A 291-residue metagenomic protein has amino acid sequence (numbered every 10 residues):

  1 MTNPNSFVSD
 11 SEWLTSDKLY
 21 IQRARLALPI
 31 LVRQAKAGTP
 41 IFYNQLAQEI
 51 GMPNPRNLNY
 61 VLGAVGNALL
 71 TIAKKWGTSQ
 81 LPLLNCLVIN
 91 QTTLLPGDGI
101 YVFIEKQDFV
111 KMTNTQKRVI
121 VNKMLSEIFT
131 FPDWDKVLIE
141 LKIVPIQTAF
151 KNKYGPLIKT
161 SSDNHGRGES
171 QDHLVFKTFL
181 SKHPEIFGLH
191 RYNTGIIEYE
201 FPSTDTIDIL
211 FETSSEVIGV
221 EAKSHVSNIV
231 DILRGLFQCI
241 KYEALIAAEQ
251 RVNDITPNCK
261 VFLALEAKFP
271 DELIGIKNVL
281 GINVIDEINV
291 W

Functional and structural regions predicted by a protein language model:
N5, S9-P29, Q34-A35, T39-A149: Nucleic acid-binding interface residues in structured DNA/RNA-binding domains, emphasizing the DNA-engaging scaffolds
A64-A73, L180-S181, F237-A247: Short, well-ordered amphipathic alpha-helices
T71-T78, E185-R191, I246-I255: Alpha-helix termini
I143-Q171: Interdomain/boundary linker segments immediately adjacent to catalytic/signaling cores
G168, I186-E216: Active-site metal-binding core of divalent-cation-utilizing nuclease and nuclease-like domains
L180, I209-F211, S215-V226, Y242: Conserved catalytic cores of phosphodiester-cleaving nucleases, focusing on short active-site segments
S224, I229-I232, A244-I282: Nucleic-acid nuclease catalytic cores
V284-W291: A generic structural motif
